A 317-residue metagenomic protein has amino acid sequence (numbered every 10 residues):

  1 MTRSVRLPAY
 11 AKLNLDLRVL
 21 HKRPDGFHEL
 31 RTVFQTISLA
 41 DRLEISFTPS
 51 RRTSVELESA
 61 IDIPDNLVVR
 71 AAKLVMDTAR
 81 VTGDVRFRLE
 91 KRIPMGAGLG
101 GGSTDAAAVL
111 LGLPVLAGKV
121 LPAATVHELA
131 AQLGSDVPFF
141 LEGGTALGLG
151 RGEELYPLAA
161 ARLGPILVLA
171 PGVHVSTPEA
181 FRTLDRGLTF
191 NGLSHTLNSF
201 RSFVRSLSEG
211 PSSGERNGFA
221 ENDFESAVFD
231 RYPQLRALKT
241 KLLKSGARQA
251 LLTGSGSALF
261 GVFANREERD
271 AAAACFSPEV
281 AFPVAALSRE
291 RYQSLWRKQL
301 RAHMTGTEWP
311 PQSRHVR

Functional and structural regions predicted by a protein language model:
M1-A97, V115-H127, A161, A170-V173: ATP-binding N-lobe of GHMP and related small-molecule kinases
L17, D41-I45, D136-F140, A146-L147 (+2 more regions): Short beta-strand scaffold segments in enzyme catalytic cores
T32-F34, V137, E153-A159: A generic local secondary-structure boundary/capping motif
T53, E142, L147-Q249, A264-S277 (+1 more regions): Conserved, helical-rich catalytic subdomain that frames metal- and/or nucleotide-binding sites in enzyme alpha/beta
D84, A106, L110-L147, R151: Contiguous, small/hydrophobic- and glycine-enriched helical/loop subdomains that border and often "cap" functional
R88-A117, S135, R248-F263: Glycine/serine-rich anion-binding loops at beta->alpha junctions that coordinate negatively charged ligand groups
